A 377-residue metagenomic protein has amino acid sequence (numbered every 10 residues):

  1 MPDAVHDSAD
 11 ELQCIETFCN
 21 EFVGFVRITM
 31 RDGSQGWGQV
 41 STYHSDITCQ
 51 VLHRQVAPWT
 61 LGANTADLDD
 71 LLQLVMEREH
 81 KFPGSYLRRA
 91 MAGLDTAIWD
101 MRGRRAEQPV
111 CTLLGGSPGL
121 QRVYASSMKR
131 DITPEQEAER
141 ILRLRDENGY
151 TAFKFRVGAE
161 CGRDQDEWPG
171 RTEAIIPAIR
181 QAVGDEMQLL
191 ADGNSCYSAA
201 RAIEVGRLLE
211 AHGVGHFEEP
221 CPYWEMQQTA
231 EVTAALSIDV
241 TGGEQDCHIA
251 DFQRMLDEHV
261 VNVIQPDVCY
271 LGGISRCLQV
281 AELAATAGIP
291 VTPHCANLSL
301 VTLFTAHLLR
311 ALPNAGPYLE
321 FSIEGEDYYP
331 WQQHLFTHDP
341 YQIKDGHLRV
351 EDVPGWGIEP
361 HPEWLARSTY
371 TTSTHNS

Functional and structural regions predicted by a protein language model:
M1-W37, S41, Y329-P330, H334: Structured beta-strand/loop patches that form or line metal/cofactor-binding pockets in enzymes
C19-V23, Q39-D46, H80, S126-K129 (+1 more regions): Glycine-rich phosphate/pyrophosphate-binding beta-alpha loops
T29-A106: Metal- or metallocofactor-binding catalytic centers and their adjacent structured scaffolds across diverse enzyme
G33, V56, L94, E107 (+7 more regions): Conserved, mostly hydrophobic/aromatic
R54, D70, G213, W224-H347: Shared catalytic-loop signature of beta/alpha-barrel
D95-D131: Glycine-rich, aromatic-flanked loop segments that form ligand/cofactor-binding clefts across common enzyme folds
L120-L236: Metal-dependent enolase-superfamily TIM-barrel catalytic cores that perform enediolate-based chemistry
G325-S377: C-terminal extensions of enzymes
